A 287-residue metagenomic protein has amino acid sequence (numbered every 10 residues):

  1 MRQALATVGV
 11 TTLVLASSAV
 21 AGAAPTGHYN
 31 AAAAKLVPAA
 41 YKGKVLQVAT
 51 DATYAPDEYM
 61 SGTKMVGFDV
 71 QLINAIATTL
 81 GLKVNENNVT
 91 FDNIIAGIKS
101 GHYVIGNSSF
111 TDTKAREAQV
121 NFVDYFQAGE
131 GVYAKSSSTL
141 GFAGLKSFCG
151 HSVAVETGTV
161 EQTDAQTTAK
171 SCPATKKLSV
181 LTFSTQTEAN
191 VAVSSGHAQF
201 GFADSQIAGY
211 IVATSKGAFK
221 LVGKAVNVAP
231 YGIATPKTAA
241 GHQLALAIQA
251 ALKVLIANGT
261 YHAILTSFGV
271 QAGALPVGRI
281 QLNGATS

Functional and structural regions predicted by a protein language model:
M1-A23: Secretory targeting and sorting signals
A23-A31, K35-V37, V160-V180, L221 (+1 more regions): Ligand-binding clefts/hinges and TM-proximal coupling segments of bilobed small-molecule sensing domains
A24, V70-T79, S138, H151-S152 (+2 more regions): Extended ligand-binding regions for polar small-molecule ligands
G27-S109: Extracytoplasmic small-molecule ligand-binding "clamshell" domains of the periplasmic binding protein/Venus flytrap
A52-A55, M65-T78, F110, G131-T185 (+3 more regions): Bilobed "Venus flytrap"/periplasmic-binding protein-like clamshell domains and structurally analogous long
K83-S147: Acidic, polar ligand-binding/catalytic clefts
S109-E117, Q166-T167, S194-S195, Q199-V228: A ligand-binding cleft/hinge motif common to bilobed small-molecule-binding domains
Q127-A134, A213-A250, Q271-S287: Periplasmic-binding protein-like
